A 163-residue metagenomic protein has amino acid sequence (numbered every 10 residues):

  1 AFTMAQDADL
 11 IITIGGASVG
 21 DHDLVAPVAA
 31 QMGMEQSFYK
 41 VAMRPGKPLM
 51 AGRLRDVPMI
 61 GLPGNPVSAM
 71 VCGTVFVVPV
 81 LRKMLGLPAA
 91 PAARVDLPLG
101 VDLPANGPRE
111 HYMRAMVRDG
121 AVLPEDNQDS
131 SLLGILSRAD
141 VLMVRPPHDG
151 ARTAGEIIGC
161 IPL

Functional and structural regions predicted by a protein language model:
A1-G33: N-terminal small/polar loop signature for handling phosphorylated ligands or for N-terminal nucleophile
V28-L163: Flexible glycine/proline-rich
